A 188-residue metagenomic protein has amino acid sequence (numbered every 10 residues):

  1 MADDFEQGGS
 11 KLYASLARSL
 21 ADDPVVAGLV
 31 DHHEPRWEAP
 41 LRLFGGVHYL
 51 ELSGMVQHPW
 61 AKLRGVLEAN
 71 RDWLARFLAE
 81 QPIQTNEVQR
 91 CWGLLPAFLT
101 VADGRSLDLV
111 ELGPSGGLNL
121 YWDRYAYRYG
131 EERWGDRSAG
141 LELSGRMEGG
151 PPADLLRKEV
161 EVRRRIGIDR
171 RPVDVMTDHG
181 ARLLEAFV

Functional and structural regions predicted by a protein language model:
M1-K11: Non-catalytic nucleic-acid substrate-recognition regions in nucleic-acid-modifying enzymes
D3, A14-R18, D23-S106, L118-A126: Class I SAM-dependent methyltransferase Rossmann-like catalytic core, especially the SAM/SAH-binding loop
H33-P35, S53-Q57, Q81, T85 (+1 more regions): Class I S-adenosyl-L-methionine-dependent methyltransferase module
